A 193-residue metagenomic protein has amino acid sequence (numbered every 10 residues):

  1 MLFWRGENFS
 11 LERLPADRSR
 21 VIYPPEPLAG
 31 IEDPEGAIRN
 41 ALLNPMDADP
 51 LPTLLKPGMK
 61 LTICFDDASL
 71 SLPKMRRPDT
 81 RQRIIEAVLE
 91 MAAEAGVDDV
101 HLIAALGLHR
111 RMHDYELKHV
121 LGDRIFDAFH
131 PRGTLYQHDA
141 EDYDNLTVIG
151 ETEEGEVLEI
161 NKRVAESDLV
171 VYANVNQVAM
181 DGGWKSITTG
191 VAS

Functional and structural regions predicted by a protein language model:
M1-R39: N-terminal amphipathic/basic leader segments beginning at the initiator methionine
A29, D33, A37, D79-R83 (+2 more regions): Conserved active-site and cofactor/substrate-binding residues in soluble primary-metabolism enzymes
G30-D49, D144-I149: Short coil-to-helix leader/linker segments, especially the first N-terminal amphipathic alpha-helix with its helix
L42-K56, V157-E166: Short amphipathic alpha-helices and their capping/turn segments at secondary-structure boundaries
A48-H113: N-terminal active-site beta-alpha-beta segment that forms phosphate/nucleotide-binding and substrate-recognition loops
R81-I85, K118, V191: Amphipathic alpha-helical segments in well-structured domains
R110-K185: An acidic, phosphate/nucleotide-engaging active-site surface
G183-S193: A short, gly/pro- and small-residue-rich
